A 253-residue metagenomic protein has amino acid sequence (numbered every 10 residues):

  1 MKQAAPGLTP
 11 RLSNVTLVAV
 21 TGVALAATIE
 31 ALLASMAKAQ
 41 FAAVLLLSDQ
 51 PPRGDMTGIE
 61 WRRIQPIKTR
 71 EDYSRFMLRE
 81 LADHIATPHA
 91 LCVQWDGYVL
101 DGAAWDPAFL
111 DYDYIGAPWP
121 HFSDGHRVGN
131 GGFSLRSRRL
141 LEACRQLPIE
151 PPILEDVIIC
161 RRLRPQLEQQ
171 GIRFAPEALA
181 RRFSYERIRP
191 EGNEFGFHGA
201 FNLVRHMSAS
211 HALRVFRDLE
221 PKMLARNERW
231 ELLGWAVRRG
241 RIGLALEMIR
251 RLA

Functional and structural regions predicted by a protein language model:
M1-L33: N-proximal low-complexity "stem/linker" segments adjacent to membrane-targeting elements
A31-A42: Short, acidic, metal-binding catalytic loop of nucleotide-sugar glycosyltransferases
Q40-D49, Y114-A117: Short, hydrophobic beta-strand segments that form beta-sheet elements in well-ordered domains
V44, W95-D96, S137, I159: Generic structural signal for small/hydrophobic residues in well-ordered secondary structure, especially within
L47-P88: Active-site-proximal specificity loops/subdomain of glycosyltransferases
T87-Y98: Short beta-strand-to-loop acidic/aromatic patch adjacent to the donor-nucleotide binding site
G97-V128: Conserved donor-nucleotide/metal-binding helix-loop-beta segment in metal-dependent transferases, i.e., the alpha-helix
V128-A236, G243: Catalytic core and acceptor-binding pocket of nucleotide-sugar-dependent glycosyltransferases
